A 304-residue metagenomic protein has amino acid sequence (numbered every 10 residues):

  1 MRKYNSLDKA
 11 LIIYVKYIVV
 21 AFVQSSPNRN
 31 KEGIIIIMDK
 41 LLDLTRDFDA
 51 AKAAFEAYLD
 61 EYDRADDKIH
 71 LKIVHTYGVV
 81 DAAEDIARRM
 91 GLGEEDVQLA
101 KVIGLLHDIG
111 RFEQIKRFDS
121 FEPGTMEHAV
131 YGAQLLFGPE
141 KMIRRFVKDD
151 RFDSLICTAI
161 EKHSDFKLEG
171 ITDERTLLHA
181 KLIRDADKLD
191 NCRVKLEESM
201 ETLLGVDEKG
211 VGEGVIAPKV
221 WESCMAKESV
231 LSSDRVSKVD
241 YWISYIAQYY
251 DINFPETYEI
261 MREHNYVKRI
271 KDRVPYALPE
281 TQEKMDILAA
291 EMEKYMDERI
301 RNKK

Functional and structural regions predicted by a protein language model:
Y4, Y14-Y17, Q24: Low-complexity, intrinsically disordered or signal/transmembrane-proximal segments
V19-I37: Short, Lys/Arg-enriched N-terminal segments with co-localized hydrophobic residues within the first ~10-30 amino acids
D39-R46, K68-I73, Y77, D81 (+4 more regions): Divalent metal-dependent phosphate-bond-processing catalytic cores, especially two-metal-ion Mg2+/Mn2+ enzymes that act
K52-G78, G110-E122: Active-site flanking loop/helix segments enriched in acidic
G78-I86, E127-E140: An active-site-proximal "capping" alpha-helix that borders the catalytic cofactor pocket
G91-V102, M142-E161, R175-L182: Acidic/histidine metal-binding catalytic segments
V97-G124, G132, L136, L155-F166: His-Asp-centered metal-binding catalytic motifs of divalent-metal-dependent phosphohydrolases/nucleases
